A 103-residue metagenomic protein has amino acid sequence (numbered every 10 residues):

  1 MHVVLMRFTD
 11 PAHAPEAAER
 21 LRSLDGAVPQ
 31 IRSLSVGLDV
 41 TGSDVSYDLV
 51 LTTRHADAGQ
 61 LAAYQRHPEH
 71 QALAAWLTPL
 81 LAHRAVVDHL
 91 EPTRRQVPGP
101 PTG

Functional and structural regions predicted by a protein language model:
M1-D48, A56-R66, H89-G103: Short S/T/G/P-rich N-terminal loop/turn motif that feeds into the first structured element of a domain
Q65, A74-L77: Short, flexible helix/strand-to-coil boundary loops that buttress conserved ligand/catalytic motifs in alpha/beta
